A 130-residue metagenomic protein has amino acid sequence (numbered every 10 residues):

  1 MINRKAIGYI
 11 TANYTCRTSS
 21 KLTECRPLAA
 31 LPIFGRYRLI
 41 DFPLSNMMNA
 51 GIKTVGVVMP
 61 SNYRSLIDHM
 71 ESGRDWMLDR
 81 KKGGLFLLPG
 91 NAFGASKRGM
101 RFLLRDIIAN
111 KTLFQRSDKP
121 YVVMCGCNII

Functional and structural regions predicted by a protein language model:
M1-I130: Unchanged
